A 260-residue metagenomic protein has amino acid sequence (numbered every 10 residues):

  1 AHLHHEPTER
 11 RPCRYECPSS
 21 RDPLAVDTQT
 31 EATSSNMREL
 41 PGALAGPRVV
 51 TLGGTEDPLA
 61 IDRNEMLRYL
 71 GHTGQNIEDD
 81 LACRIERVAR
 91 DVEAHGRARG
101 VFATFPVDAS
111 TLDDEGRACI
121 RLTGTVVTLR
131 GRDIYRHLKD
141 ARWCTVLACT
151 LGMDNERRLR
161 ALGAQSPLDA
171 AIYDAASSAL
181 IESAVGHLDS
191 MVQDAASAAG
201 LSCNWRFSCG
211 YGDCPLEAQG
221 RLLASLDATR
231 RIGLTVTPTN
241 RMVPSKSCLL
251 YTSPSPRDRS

Functional and structural regions predicted by a protein language model:
P7-T8, P12, S19, A25-T33: Short linear motifs in low-complexity or flexible loops
P23-L24, R259: Low-complexity, intrinsically disordered segments with a bias for serine/threonine
N36-Y173: Active-site helix-to-loop segments that bind/position phosphate- or nucleotide-bearing substrates and donors across
H137-A141, S225-L226, V243: Solvent-exposed alpha-helices and their adjacent loops that cap or buttress functional pockets in soluble metabolic
S166-D227: Internal, well-folded beta-alpha domain core
C248: TRNA-recognition modules of translation machinery and tRNA-sensing kinases, especially anticodon-binding
Y251-D258: Conserved small/polar residues in nucleotide/adenosyl-binding loops
